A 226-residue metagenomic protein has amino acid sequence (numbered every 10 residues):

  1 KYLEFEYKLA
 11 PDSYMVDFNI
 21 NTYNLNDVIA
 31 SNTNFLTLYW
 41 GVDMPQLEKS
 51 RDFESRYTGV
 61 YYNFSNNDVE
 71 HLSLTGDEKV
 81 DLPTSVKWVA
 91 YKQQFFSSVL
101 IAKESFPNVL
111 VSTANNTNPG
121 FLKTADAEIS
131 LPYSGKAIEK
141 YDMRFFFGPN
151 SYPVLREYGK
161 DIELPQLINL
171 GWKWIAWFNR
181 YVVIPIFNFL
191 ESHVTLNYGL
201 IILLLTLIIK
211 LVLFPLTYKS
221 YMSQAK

Functional and structural regions predicted by a protein language model:
K1-L167: Soluble non-transmembrane domains of integral membrane proteins
E6, N19-N21, T37, F187 (+3 more regions): Short, well-ordered alpha-helical packing segments
K136, I208-K226: Membrane-interface amphipathic helices and adjacent TM-edge segments
G148-Y198: Interfacial loop/helix-cap signal at membrane boundaries in integral membrane proteins
L196, L200, K219-M222: Short, surface-exposed helix-loop/turn micro-motifs enriched in polar/charged residues
